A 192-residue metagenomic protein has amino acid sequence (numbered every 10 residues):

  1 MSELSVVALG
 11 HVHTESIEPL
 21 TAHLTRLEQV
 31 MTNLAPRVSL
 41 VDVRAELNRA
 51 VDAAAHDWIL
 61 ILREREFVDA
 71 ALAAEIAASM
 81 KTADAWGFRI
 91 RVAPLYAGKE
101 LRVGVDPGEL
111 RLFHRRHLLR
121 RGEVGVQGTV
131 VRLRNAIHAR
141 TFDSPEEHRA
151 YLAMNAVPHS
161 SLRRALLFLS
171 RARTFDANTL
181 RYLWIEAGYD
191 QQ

Functional and structural regions predicted by a protein language model:
M1-T32: N-proximal low-complexity "stem/linker" segments adjacent to membrane-targeting elements
S2-L4, H56, A85: Local beta-strand N-terminus motif with an aromatic residue
I17-L20, A45-N48, A74: A generic local structural motif
V30-L40: A short beta-strand-loop structural module common to alpha/beta enzyme folds
R44-W58: Active-site nucleotide-sugar/metal-binding loop of Leloir-type enzymes
N48-V51, D69-Q192: Catalytic-site signature of metal-activated, phosphate-bearing donor transferases, centered on the GT-A/GT-A-like
H56-F67: Short beta-strand-to-loop acidic/aromatic patch adjacent to the donor-nucleotide binding site
